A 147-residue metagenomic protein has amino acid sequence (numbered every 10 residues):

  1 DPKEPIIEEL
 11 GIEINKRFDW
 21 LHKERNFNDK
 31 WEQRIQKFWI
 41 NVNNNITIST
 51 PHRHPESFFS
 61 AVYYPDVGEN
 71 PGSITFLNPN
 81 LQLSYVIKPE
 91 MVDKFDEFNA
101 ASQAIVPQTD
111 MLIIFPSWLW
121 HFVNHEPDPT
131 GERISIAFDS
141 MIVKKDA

Functional and structural regions predicted by a protein language model:
D1-K30, W39, I48: Non-heme Fe(II)/2-oxoglutarate
E32-Q33, D128-T130: A short beta-turn/loop motif at secondary-structure boundaries
I40-I114, N124, E132, D146: Catalytic core of non-heme Fe(II) oxygenases with the double-stranded beta-helix
H121: Glycine-rich nucleotide phosphate-binding loop and flanking beta-alpha elements of Rossmann-like dinucleotide-binding
P129-S135, D139-A147: Non-heme Fe(II)/2-oxoglutarate
